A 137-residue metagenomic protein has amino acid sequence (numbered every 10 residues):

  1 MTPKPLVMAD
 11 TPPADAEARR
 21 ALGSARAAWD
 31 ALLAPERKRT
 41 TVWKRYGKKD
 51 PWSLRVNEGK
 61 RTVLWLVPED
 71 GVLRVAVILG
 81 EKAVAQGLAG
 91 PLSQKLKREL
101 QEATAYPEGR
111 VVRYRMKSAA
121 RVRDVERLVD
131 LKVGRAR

Functional and structural regions predicted by a protein language model:
M1-R137: Charge-dense, helix-prone N-terminal extensions
